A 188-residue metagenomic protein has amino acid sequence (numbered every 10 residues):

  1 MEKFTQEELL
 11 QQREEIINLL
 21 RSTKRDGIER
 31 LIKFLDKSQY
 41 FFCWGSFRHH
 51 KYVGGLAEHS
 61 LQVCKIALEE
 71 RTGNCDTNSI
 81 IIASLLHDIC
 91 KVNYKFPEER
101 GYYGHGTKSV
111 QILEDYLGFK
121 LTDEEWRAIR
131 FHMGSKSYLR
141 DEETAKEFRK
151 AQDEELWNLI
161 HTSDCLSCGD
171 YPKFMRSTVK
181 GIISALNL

Functional and structural regions predicted by a protein language model:
M1-L188: Metal-dependent phosphohydrolase cores
